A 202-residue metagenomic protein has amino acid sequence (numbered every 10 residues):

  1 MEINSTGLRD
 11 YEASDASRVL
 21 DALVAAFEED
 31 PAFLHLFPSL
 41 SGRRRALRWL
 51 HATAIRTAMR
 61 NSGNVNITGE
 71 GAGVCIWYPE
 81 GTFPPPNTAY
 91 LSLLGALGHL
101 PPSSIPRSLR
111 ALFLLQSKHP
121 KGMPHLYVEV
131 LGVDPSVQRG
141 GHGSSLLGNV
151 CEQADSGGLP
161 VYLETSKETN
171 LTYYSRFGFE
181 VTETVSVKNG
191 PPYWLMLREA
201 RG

Functional and structural regions predicted by a protein language model:
G7-D21, A25, E29: A short beta-loop-alpha structural element at the N-terminal edge of CoA-dependent acyl/N-acetyltransferase catalytic
D30-A52: Conserved GNAT-fold acetyl-CoA-binding loop/helix
R44-N66, K121-Y127: A short helix-loop-beta-strand connector motif used in the catalytic cores of GNAT acetyltransferases and, in some
V74-G132, Q138, V187-K188: Conserved acyl-donor/pantetheine-binding loop and adjacent beta-alpha core of acyl/acetyltransferases and related
G122-L126, Q153-S166: Conserved GNAT acetyl-CoA-binding A-motif
E129-Q138, Y162-L171, K188-P191, R198-R201: Conserved beta-strand-loop-alpha-helix junction that forms the acyl-donor binding cleft
V133, R139-E152: Conserved acetyl-CoA-binding loop-helix of GNAT-fold acetyltransferases
S144, S156-G158, K167-T184, K188: Conserved active-site alpha-helix within GNAT-family acetyltransferase domains
